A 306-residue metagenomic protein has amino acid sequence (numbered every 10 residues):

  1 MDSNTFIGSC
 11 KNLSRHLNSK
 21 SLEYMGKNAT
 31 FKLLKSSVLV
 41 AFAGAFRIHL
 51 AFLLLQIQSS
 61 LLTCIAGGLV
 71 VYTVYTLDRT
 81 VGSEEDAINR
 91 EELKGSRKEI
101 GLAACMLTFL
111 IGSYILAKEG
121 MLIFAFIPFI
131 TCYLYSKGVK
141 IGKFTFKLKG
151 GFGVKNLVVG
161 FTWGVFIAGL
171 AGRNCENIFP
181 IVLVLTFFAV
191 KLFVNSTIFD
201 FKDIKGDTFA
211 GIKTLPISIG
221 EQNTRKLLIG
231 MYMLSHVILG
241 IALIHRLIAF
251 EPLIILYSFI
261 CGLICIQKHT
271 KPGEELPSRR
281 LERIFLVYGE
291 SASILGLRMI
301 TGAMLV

Functional and structural regions predicted by a protein language model:
D2-F31: Short, Lys/Arg-rich, polar N-terminal cytosolic tail immediately upstream of the first transmembrane signal-anchor
K32-A51, G160-F166: The first (N-terminal) embedded transmembrane alpha-helix
F46-I65, L110-I123, V165-T186, G240-F250 (+1 more regions): Helix-coil boundary and interhelical linker segments in multi-pass alpha-helical membrane proteins
G67-M106, L192-L234: Solvent-exposed interhelical
L69-T80, I127-I141, V165, F187-K202 (+1 more regions): Transmembrane alpha-helical segments that form the membrane-embedded catalytic/substrate-channel core of multi-pass
D86-S96, N223, P252-V306: Extended hydrophobic alpha-helices typical of membrane-associated regions
K94-N174, H269: Intramembrane alpha-helical segments
N156-I204, Q222: Functional transmembrane core segments of multi-pass inner-membrane proteins
